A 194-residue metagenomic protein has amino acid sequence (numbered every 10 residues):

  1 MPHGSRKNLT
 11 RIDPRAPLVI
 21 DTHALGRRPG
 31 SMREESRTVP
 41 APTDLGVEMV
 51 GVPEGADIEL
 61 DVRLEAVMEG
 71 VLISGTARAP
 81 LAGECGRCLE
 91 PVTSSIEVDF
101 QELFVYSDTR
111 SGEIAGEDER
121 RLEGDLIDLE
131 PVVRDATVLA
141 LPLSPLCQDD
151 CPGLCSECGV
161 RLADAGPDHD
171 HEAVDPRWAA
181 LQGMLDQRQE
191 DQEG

Functional and structural regions predicted by a protein language model:
M1-G194: Structured interface patches
